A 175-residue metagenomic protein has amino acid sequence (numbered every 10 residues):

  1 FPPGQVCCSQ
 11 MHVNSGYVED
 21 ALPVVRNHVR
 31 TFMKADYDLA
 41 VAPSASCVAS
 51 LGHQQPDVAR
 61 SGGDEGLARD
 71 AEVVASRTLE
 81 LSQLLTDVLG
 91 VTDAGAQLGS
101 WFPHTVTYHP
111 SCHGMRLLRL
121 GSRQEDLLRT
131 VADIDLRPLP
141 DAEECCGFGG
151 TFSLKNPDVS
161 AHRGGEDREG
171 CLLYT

Functional and structural regions predicted by a protein language model:
F1-L173: Iron-sulfur cluster-binding electron-transfer modules in prokaryotic oxidoreductases
